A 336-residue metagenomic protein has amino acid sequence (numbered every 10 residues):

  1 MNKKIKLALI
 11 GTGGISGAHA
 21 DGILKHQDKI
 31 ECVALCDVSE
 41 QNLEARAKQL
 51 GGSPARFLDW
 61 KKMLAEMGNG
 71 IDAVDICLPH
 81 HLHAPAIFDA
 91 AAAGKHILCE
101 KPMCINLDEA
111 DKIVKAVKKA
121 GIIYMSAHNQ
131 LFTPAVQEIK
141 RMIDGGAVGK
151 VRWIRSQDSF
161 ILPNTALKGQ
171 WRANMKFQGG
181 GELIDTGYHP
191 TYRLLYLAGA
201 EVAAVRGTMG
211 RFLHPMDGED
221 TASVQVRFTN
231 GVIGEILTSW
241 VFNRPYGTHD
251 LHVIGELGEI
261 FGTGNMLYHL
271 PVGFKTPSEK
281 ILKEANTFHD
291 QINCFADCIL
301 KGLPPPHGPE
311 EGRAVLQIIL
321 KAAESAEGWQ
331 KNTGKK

Functional and structural regions predicted by a protein language model:
M1, A73-D75, T229, D297-K336: C-terminal helix-rich "cap/oligomerization" subdomain common to oxidoreductases
M1, T191-M266, H289-L303, A322: Contiguous beta-strand/loop segments that form the cofactor/metal-binding neighborhood of enzyme cores
M1-G51: N-terminal Rossmann-like dinucleotide-binding module
H19, P54-A116: Beta-loop-alpha module in the N-terminal Rossmann-like domain of NAD(P)-dependent dehydrogenases, especially those
V38, I281-N293: Active-site loop of classical SDR/Rossmann-like NAD(P)-dependent oxidoreductases, centered on the catalytic Tyr-X3-Lys
C99, I105, Y124-S126, I236 (+1 more regions): Hydrophobic residues in well-ordered beta-strands that form the structural core
K112-N129, G149-I154: Rossmann-fold dehydrogenase core element
Q130-P215, W329: Predominantly a Rossmann-like dinucleotide-binding segment in NAD(P)-dependent oxidoreductases
